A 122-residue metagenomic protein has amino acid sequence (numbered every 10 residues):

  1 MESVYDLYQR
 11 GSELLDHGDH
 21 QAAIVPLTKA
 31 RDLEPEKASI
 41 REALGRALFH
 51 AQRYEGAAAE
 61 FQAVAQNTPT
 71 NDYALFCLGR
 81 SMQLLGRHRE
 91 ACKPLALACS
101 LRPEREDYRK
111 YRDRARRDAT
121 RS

Functional and structural regions predicted by a protein language model:
M1-V4, C92-S122: Terminal, low-structured helical/coil segments at or just beyond the last alpha-helical repeat
H17-K29, A51-A63, L85-L97, A119-S122: Structural signature of tandem alpha-helical TPR/SEL1-like repeats, specifically the intra-repeat loop/turn
Q62-R87: Mid-chain, well-packed structural core segment of small domains
